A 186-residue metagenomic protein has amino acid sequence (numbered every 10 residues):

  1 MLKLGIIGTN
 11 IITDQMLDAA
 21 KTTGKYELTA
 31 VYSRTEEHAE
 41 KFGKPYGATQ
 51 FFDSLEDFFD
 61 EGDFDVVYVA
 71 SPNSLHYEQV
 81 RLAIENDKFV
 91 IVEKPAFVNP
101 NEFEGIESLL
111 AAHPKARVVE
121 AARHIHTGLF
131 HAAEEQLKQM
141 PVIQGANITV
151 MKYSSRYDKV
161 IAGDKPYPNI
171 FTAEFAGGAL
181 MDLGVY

Functional and structural regions predicted by a protein language model:
M1-Y46: N-terminal Rossmann-like dinucleotide-binding module
T23, Y46, E61-G62, H113 (+1 more regions): Acidic-histidine catalytic/liganding microenvironments
E27-A30, D65-V67, V118, G177-G178: Short active-site oxyanion
Y46-L109: Beta-loop-alpha module in the N-terminal Rossmann-like domain of NAD(P)-dependent dehydrogenases, especially those
V92-E104, R117-H131: Rossmann-like NAD(P)(H) cofactor-binding subdomain of soluble oxidoreductases
G105-H124, V142-A146: Rossmann-fold dehydrogenase core element
T127-Y186: Predominantly a Rossmann-like dinucleotide-binding segment in NAD(P)-dependent oxidoreductases
